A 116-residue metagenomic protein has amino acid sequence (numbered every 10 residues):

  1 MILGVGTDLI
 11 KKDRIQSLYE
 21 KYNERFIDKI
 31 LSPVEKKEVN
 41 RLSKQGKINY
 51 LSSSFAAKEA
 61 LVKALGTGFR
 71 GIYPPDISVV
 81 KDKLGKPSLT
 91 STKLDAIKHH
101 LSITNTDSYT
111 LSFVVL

Functional and structural regions predicted by a protein language model:
M1-L116: Core catalytic alpha/beta fold that binds nucleotide/phospho-ligands
